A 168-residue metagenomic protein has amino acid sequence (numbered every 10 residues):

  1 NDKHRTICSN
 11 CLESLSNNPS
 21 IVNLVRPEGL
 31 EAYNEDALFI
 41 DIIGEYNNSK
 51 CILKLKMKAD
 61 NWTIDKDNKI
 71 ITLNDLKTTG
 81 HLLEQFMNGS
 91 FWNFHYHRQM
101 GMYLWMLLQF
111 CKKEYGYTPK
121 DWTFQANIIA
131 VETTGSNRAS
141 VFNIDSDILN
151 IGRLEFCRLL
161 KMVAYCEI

Functional and structural regions predicted by a protein language model:
N1-M57: Metal-dependent nuclease catalytic cores that hydrolyze phosphodiester bonds in DNA/RNA, characterized by
L24-E28, T63-I71, L107-T123: Secondary-structure boundary elements
F39-I40, T79-H81, T133-G135: Short, solvent-exposed loop/turn segments at secondary-structure junctions
D41-E45, W62-I64, I129-V131: A generic structural motif
S49-K50, T79-F94: Short helix/strand-bridging catalytic loops that position acidic/His residues to coordinate divalent metals and engage
K50-K56, K69-I71, A139: Short, mixed charged/polar active-site loops that provide acid/base catalysis or chelate metal/phosphate cofactors
M57-F86, Y103: Conserved catalytic cores of phosphodiester-cleaving nucleases, focusing on short active-site segments
S90-H97, M102-I168: Metal-dependent nuclease catalytic regions and adjoining charged, substrate-binding loops involved in nucleic-acid end
